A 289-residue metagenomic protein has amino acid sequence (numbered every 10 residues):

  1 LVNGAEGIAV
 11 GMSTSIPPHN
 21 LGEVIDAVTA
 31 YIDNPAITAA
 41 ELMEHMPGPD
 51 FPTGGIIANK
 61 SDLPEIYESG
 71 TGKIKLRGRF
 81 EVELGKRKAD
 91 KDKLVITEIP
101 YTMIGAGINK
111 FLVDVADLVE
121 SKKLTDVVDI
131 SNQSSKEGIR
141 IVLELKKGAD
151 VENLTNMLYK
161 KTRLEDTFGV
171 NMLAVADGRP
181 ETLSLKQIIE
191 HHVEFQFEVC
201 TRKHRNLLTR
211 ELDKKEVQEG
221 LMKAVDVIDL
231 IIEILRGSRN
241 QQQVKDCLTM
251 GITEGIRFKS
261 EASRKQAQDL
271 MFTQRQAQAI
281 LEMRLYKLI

Functional and structural regions predicted by a protein language model:
L1-E6, I256-S260: Short, hydrophobic/aliphatic alpha-helical segments
V2-E6, D92, T97: Residues forming anionic-ligand binding surfaces in small-molecule and nucleic-acid pockets of primarily soluble enzymes
V10-I74, A106-N109, E282-I289: Conserved glycine-bearing catalytic or ligand-binding loops at nucleotide- and phosphate-handling centers of large
D26, V113-L118, M157-T162: Short, solvent-exposed amphipathic alpha-helical segments in soluble enzyme and RNA/protein-processing domains
M46, D62-Y67, V95, V113 (+2 more regions): N-terminal non-catalytic structural scaffold regions of very large proteins
D50, K91, P100-I104, L124-I289: Long, charged, helix-rich clamp/arm modules that form nucleic acid-engaging surfaces of large nucleic-acid-processing
G72-L84, E120-D129, E216-E219: Short amphipathic beta-strand starts and helix->beta connectors
T102-T125: A short, contiguous, amphipathic alpha-helix enriched in charged residues
